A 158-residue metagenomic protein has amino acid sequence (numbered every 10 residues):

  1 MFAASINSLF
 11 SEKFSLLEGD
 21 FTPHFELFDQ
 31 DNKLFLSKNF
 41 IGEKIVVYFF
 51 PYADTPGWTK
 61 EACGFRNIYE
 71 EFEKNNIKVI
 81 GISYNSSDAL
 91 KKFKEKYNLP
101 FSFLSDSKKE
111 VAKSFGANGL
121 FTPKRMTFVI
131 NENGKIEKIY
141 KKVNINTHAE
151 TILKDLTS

Functional and structural regions predicted by a protein language model:
M1-F28, S158: N-terminal targeting signals for export/organelle localization
T22-P23, K44-V46, K124-M126: Short loop/turn microsegments at loop-to-beta-strand junctions
F25-I45: A short beta-strand-turn-helix
E43-I45, F50-D54, S86: Short pre-active-site segment immediately N-terminal to redox-active cysteine/selenocysteine motifs in thiol-based
F49-N67, E71: Conserved redox-active cysteine motifs that mediate thiol-disulfide chemistry, especially di-cysteine Cys-X(1-2)-Cys
I80, K91-R125: Short, internal strand/loop/helix patches that form the active-site neighborhood or redox-interaction surface
K124-S158: Thiol-/selenol-based redox modules, centered on thioredoxin-like and closely related oxidoreductase domains
